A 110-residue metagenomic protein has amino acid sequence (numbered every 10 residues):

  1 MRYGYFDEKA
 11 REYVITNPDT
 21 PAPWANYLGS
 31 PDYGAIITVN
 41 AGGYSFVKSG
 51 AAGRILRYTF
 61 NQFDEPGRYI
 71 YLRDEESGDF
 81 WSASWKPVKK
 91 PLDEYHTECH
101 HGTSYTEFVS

Functional and structural regions predicted by a protein language model:
M1-S110: Anionic coordination/interaction segments
